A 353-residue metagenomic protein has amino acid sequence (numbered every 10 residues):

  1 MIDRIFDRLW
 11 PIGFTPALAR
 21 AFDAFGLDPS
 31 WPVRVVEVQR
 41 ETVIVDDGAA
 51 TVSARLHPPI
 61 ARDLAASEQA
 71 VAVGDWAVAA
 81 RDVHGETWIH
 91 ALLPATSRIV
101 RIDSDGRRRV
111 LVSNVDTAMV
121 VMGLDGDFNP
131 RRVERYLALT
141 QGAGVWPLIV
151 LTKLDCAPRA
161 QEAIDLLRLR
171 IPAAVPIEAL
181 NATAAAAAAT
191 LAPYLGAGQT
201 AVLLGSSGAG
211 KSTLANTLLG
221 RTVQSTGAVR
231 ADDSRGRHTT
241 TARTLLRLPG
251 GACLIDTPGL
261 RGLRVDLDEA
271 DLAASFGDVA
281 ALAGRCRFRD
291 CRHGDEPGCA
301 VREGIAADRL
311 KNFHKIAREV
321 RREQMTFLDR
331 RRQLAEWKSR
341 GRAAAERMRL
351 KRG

Functional and structural regions predicted by a protein language model:
M1-R8, G26-P29, P59, D63-W76 (+7 more regions): Helix-rich effector regions associated with P-loop NTPase G domains
R34-Q39, R81, A91: A residue-level detector for short acidic-glycine micro-motifs
E41-V45: Short aromatic-glycine-enriched beta-strand elements
T51-P59: A short macromolecule-binding patch
R81-T87, L124-G126, S207: Short, charged beta-turn/beta-strand-edge "cap" motif at the junction between a beta-strand and an adjacent loop
W146, K153-A209: Canonical P-loop GTPase G-domain recognition
K211-G227: A conserved segment at the C-terminal end of the G1
